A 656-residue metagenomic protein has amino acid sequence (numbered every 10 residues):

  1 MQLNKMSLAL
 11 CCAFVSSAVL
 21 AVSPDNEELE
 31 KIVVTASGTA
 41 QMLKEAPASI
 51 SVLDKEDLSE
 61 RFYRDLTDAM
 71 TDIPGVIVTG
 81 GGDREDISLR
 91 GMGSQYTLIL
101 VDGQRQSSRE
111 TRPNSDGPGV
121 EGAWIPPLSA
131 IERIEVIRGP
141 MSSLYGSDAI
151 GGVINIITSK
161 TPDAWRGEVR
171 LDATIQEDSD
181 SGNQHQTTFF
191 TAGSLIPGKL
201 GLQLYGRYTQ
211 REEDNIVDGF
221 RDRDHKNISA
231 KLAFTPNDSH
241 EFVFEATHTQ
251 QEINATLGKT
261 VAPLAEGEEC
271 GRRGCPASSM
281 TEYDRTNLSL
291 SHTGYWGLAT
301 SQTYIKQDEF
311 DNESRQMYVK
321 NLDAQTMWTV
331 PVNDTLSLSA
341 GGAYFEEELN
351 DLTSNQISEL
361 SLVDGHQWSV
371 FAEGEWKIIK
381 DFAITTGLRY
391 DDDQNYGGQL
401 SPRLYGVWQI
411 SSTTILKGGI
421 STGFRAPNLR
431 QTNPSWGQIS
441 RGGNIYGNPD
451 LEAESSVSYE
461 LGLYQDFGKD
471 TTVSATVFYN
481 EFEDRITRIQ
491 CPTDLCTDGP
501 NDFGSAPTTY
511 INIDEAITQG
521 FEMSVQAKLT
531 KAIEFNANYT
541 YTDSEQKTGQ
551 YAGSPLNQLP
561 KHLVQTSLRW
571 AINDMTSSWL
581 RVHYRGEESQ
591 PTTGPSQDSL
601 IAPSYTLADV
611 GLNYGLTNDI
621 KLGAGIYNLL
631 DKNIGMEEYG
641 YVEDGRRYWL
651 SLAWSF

Functional and structural regions predicted by a protein language model:
M1-R61, D68-T71, T191-S194, F234-D238 (+3 more regions): N-terminal Sec signal peptide and the immediately downstream disordered periplasmic leader that contains the TonB box
M6, C11, A192-S194, F234-T235 (+1 more regions): Conserved C-terminal beta-signal and adjacent last beta-strands/turns of outer-membrane beta-barrel proteins
V22, N26-A164, D172, L461 (+2 more regions): Acidic, small-polar-rich N-terminal luminal/periplasmic segments of exported/outer-membrane proteins
R105, E110, T260-P263, E348-N350 (+7 more regions): Surface-exposed extracellular loop regions of Gram-negative outer-membrane beta-barrel proteins, predominantly
P162-T281: Periplasmic-side early beta-strands and strand-to-turn transitions of outer-membrane beta-barrels
R170, L338, K377-I384, F478-E481 (+4 more regions): Gram-negative outer-membrane beta-barrel transporters
N237, E245-T247, N333-S339, S361-E483 (+4 more regions): Structural signature of Gram-negative outer-membrane beta-barrels, strongest in the C-terminal barrel of TonB-dependent
D323-W328, G341, V363, S369-F371 (+5 more regions): Outer membrane beta-barrel strand-and-loop segments of large Gram-negative receptors, especially TonB-dependent
